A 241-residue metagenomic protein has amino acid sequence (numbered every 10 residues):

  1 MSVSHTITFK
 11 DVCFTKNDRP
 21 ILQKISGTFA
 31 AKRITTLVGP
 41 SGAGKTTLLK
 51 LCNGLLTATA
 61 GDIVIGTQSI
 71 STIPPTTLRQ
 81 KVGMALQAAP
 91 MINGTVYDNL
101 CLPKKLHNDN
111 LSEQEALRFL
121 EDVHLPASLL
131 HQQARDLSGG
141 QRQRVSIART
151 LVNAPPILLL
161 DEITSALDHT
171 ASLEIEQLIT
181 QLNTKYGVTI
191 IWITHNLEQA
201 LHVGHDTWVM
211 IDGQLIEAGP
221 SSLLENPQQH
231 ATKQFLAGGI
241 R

Functional and structural regions predicted by a protein language model:
N53: Helix-to-loop junction immediately C-terminal to a conserved catalytic motif
D62-T77: ABC ATPase NBD Q-loop/coupling interface
L111-L129: Conserved ABC ATPase "signature" region
Q133-L137, Q141: Conserved ABC ATPase signature
L158-D161: Catalytic Walker B motif of ABC-type/P-loop ATPase nucleotide-binding domains
T194-H195: H-loop/switch region of ABC-family ATPase nucleotide-binding domains
S222-R241: C-terminal boundary and immediately downstream tail of ABC-type ATPase nucleotide-binding domains
